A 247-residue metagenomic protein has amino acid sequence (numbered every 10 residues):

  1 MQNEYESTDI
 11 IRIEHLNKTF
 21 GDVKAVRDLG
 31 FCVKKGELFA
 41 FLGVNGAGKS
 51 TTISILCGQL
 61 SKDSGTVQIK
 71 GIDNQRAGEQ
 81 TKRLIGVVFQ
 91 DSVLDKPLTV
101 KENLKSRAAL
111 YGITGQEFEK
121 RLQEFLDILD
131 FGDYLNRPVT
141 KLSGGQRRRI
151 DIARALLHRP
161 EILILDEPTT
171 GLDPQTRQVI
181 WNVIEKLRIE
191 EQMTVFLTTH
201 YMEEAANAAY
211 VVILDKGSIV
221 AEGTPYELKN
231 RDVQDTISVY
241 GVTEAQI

Functional and structural regions predicted by a protein language model:
G65-D73, Q80-T81: Conserved ABC transporter NBD signature motif
K105, A109, Q116-Y134: Conserved ABC ATPase "signature" region
P138-L142: Conserved ABC ATPase signature
R159: Conserved catalytic motifs of ABC-family nucleotide-binding domains
L163-D166: Catalytic Walker B motif of ABC-type/P-loop ATPase nucleotide-binding domains
N182-I247: ABC transporter nucleotide-binding domain
